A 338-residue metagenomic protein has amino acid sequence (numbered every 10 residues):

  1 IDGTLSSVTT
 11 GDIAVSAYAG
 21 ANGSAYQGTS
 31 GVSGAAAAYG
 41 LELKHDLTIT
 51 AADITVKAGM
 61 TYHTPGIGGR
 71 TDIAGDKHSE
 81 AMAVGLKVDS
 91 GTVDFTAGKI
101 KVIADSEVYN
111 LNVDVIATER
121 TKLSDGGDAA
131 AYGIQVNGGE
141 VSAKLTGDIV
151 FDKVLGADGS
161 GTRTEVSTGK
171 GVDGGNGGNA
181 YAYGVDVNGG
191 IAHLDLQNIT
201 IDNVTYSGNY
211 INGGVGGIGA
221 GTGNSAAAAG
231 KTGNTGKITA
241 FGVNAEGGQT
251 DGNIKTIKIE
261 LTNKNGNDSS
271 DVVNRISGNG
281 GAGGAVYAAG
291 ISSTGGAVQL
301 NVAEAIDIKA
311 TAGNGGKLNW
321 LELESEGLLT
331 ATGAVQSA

Functional and structural regions predicted by a protein language model:
I1-A338: Surface-exposed loop/turn motifs in large extracellular/passenger domains
